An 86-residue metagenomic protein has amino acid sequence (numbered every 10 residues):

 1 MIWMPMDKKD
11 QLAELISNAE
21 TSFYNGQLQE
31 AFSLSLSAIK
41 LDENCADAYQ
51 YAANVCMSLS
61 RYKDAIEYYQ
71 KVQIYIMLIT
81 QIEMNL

Functional and structural regions predicted by a protein language model:
I2-E14: TPR-adjacent "capping" and linker segments in tetratricopeptide-repeat scaffold/adaptor proteins
Y24-N25, S58: Register position in tetratricopeptide repeats
S37-K40, Q73-I74: Conserved structural position within tetratricopeptide repeats
